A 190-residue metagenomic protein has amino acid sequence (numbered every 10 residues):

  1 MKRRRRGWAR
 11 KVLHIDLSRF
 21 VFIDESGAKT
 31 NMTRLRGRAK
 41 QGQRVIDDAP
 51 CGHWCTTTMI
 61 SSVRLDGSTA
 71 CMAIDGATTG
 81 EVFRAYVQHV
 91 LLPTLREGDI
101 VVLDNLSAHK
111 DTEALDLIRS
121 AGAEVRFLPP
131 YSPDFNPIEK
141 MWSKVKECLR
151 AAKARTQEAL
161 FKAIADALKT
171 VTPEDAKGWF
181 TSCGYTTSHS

Functional and structural regions predicted by a protein language model:
M1-S190: Short functional hotspots at interaction and active-site rims
